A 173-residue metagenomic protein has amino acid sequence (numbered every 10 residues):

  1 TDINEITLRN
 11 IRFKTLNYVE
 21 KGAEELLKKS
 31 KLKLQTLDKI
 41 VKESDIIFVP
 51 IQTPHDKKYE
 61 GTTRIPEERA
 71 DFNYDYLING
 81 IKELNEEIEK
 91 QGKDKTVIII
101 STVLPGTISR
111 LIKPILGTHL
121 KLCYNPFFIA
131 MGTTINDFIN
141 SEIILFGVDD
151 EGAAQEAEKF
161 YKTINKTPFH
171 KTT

Functional and structural regions predicted by a protein language model:
T1-I3, T102: Cofactor-binding loop segments of dinucleotide-utilizing enzymes, especially the Rossmann-like FAD- and NAD(P)+-binding
I3-I46, P50-D71, K90: Conserved N-terminal Rossmann-fold NAD(P) cofactor-binding segment
I6, Y18, G106-T107, A130 (+1 more regions): Short alpha-helical
E25-Q35, K93, T118-L120, N165-P168: A short helix-to-beta-strand connector/capping loop
V49-I51, S101, V148-D149: Glycine-rich, N-terminal phosphate-binding loop of Rossmann-like dinucleotide-binding domains
H55-T133: Rossmann-like NAD(P)(H) cofactor-binding subdomain of soluble oxidoreductases
R110-N125, I129-T173: Internal alpha-helical scaffold of NAD(P)-dependent oxidoreductase catalytic cores
